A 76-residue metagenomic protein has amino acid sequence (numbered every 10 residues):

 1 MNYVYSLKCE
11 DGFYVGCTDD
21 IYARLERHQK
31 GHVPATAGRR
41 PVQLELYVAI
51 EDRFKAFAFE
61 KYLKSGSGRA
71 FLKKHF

Functional and structural regions predicted by a protein language model:
M1-V33, A37-R40, L44-K64, R69 (+1 more regions): GIY-YIG nuclease catalytic motif and its immediate N-terminal context
